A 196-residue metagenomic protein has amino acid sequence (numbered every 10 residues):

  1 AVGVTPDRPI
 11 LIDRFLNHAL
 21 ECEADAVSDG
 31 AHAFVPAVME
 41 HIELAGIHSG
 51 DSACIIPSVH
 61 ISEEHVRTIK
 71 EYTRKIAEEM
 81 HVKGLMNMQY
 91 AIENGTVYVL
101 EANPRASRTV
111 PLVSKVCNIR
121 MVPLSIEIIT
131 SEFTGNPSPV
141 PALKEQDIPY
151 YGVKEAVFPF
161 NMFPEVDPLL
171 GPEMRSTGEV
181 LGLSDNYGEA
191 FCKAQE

Functional and structural regions predicted by a protein language model:
A1-E196: ATP-dependent carboxylate activation and anion-phosphoryl transfer catalytic cores that bind Mg-ATP to form
